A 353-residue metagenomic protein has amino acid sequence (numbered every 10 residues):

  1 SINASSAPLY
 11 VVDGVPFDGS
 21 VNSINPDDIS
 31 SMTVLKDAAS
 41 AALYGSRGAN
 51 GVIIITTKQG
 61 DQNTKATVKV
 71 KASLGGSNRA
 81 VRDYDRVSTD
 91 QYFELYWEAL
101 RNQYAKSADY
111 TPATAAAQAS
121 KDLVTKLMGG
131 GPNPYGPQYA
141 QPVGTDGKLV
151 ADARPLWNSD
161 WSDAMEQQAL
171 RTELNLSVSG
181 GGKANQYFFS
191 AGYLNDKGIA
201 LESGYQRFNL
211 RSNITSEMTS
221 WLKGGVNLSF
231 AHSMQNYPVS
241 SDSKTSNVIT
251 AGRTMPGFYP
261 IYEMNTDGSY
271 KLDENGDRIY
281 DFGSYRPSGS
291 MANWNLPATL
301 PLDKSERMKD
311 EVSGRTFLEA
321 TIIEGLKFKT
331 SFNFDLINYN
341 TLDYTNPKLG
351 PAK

Functional and structural regions predicted by a protein language model:
S1, G48-A72, L174-L176: N-terminal periplasmic accessory domains that precede and gate Gram-negative outer-membrane beta-barrel machines
I2-N3, F17-G19, A38-L43, G60-N63 (+2 more regions): Short beta-strands and strand-coil junctions in structured, solvent-facing domains, enriched
P8, D13-S40: Short acidic/polar hinge/loop motifs at secondary-structure boundaries that mediate gating or recognition
G45-S46, E166-L170, S179, E202-Q206 (+1 more regions): Short sequence motifs at beta-strands and strand-loop junctions characteristic of Gram-negative outer-membrane
T57, L176-G182, L210-S216, G314-A320: Residues on the lipid-exposed face of transmembrane beta-strands in outer-membrane beta-barrel proteins
Q62-W157, G198-L201, N209-S313, K329-S331 (+1 more regions): Surface-exposed loop/interface segments of Gram-negative outer-membrane beta-barrel transport/assembly proteins
R171, G182-K183, T219, T321-I323: Outer-membrane beta-barrel channels and translocator barrels
